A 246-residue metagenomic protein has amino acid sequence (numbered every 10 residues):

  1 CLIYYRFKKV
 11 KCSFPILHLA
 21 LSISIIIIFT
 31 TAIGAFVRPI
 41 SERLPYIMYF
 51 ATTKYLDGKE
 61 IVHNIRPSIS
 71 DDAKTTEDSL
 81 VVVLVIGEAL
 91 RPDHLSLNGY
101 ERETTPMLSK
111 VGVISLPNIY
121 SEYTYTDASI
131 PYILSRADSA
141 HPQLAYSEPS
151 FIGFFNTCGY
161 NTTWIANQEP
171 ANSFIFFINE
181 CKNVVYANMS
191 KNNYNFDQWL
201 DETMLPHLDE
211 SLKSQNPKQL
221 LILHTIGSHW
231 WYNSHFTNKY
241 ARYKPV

Functional and structural regions predicted by a protein language model:
C1-F7: Membrane-embedded alpha-helical segments of integral membrane proteins
K8-I23: Membrane-interfacial entry segments at the cytosolic side of transmembrane helices
S22-I26, G34-L84, A89-P245: Active-site-proximal alpha/beta segments of enzymes that process anionic O-linked groups
